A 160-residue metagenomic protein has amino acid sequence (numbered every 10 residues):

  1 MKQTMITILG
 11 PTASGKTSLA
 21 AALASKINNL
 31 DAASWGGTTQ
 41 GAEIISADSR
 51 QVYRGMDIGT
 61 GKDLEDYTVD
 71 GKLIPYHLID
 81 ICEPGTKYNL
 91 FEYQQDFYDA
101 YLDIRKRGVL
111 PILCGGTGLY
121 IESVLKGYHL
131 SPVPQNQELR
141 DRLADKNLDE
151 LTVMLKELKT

Functional and structural regions predicted by a protein language model:
M1-T160: Phosphate/pyrophosphate-binding catalytic cores of soluble transferases and nucleic-acid-acting enzymes
